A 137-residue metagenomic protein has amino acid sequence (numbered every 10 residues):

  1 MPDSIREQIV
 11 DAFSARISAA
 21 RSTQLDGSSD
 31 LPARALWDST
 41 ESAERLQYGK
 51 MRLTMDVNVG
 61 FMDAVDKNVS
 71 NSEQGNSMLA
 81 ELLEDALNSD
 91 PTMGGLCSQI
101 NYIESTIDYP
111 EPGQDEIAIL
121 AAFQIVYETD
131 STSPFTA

Functional and structural regions predicted by a protein language model:
M1-S28, T40-A137: Charged, amphipathic alpha-helical segments and their flanking helix caps
A33, W37-T40: Membrane-embedded alpha-helical bundles of multi-pass transporters/translocases, especially carrier/permease families
